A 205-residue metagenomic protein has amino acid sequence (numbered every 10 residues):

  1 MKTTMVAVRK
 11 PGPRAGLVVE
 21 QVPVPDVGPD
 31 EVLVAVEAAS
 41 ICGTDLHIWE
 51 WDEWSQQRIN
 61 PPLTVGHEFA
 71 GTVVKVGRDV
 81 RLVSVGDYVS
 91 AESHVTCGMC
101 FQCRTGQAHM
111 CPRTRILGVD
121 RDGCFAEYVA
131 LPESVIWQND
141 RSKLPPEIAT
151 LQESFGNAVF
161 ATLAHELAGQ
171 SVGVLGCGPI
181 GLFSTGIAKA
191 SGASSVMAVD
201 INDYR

Functional and structural regions predicted by a protein language model:
A7-D26, G43-K75, S90, C111-D120: N-terminal glycine-rich cofactor-binding segment
P25-A39, W54-F101, D140-K143: Glycine-rich beta-strand-centered segment in the early N-terminal region that forms part of a ligand/cofactor-binding
E31-L33, S171, S195: Residues that mark the start of a beta-strand
C42, I180, Y204: Conserved Rossmann-like nucleotide-cofactor binding loop
C97-L175: NAD(P)H dinucleotide-binding glycine-rich loop of Rossmann-like/cofactor-binding domains, especially the beta1-alpha1
N157, I180, A188: Hydrophobic/small residue at the entry helix of a nucleotide-binding pocket
V174-C177, K189-R205: Adenosine-nucleotide cofactor-binding segment
